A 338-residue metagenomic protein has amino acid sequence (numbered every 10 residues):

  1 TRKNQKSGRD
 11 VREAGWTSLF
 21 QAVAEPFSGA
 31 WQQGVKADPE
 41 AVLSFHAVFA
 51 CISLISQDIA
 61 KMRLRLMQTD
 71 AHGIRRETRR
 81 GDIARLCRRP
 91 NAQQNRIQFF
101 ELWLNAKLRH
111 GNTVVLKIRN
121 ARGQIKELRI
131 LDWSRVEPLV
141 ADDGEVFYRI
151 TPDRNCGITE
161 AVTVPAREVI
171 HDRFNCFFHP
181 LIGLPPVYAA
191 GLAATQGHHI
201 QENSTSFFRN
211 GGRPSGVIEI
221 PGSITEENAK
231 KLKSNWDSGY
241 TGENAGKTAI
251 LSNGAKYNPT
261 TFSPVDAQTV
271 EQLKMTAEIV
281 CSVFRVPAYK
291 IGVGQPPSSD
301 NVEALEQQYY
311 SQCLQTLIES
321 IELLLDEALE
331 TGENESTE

Functional and structural regions predicted by a protein language model:
T1-T269, L273-M275, I279-S282, V286-Y289 (+1 more regions): Structured, contiguous alpha/beta core segments that scaffold functional sites
G212, K274-M275, Q308, E319 (+1 more regions): A generic alpha-helix surface/boundary motif
G216, T337-E338: Hydrophobic beta-strand segments of well-ordered beta-sheets in folded domains
N235, G239, I279-V283, Q312-S320 (+1 more regions): Generic, well-ordered alpha-helical scaffold segments in large soluble proteins
T248-I250, A288-S299, L323-T337: Short acidic alpha-helical/loop segments enriched in Asp/Glu that coordinate divalent cations
V293, Q308-L314: Extended oligomerization regions of viral-like shell subunits
V302-E303, Y309: Small-residue-rich helix-loop
